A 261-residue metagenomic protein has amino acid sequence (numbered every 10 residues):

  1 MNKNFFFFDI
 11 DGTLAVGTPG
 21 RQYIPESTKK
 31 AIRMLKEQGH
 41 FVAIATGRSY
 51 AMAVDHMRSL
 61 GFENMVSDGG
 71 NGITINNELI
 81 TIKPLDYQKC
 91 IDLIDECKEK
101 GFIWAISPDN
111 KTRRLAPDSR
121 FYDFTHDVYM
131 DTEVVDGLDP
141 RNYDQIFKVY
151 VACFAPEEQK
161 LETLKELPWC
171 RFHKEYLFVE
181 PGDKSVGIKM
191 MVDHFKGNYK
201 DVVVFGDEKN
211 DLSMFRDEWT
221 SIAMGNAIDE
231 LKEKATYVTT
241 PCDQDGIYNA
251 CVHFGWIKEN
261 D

Functional and structural regions predicted by a protein language model:
N2-G20, F215: Asp-based phosphoryl-transfer active-site loop
N2-K3, P25, F178-D261: Mg2+-dependent phosphoryl-transfer enzymes with acidic/Ser/Thr/Gly-rich catalytic loops
L14-T18, T74-N77, L231: A short acidic, helix-capping loop that chelates divalent metal ions and anchors anionic groups
P19-Q22, V42-I44, I82-K83, H126-V128 (+2 more regions): Short, flexible loop segments at the rims of nucleotide/cofactor-binding pockets, characterized by
Y23-R120: Active-site phosphate-binding/coordination module
L60-G61, G69, T163-L167, D217-E218 (+1 more regions): Short, structured coil segments at secondary-structure junctions
F62-G70, K83, H126, W169-F172 (+2 more regions): Short hydrophobic/aromatic-enriched beta-strand-loop microsegments
E96, F102-I103, S107-D217, N226: Conserved acidic, metal-coordinating active-site core of Asp-based, Mg2+-dependent phosphoryl-transfer enzymes
